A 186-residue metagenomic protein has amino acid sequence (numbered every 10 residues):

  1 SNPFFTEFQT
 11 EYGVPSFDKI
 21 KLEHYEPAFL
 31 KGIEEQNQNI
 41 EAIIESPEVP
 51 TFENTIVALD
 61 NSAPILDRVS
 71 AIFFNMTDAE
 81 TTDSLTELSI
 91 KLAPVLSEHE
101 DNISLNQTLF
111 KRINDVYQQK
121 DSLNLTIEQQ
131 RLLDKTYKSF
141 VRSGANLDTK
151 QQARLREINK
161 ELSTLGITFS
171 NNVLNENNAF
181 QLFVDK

Functional and structural regions predicted by a protein language model:
S1-K186: Zn2+-dependent metallopeptidase catalytic domains
